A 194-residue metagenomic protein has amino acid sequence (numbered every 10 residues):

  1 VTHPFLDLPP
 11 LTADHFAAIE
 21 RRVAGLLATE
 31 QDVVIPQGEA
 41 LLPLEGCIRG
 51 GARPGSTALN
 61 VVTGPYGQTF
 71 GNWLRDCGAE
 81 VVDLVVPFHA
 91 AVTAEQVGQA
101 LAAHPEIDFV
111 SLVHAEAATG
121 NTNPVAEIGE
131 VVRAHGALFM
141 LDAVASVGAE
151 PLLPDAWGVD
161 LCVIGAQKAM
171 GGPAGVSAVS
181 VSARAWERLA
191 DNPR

Functional and structural regions predicted by a protein language model:
V1-Q37, L41: A glycine-/small-polar-enriched, mobile loop at the entrance of the PLP active site in fold-type I
T2, P9-L11, E30, L42-R194: Conserved PLP-enzyme active-site core in the AAT-like
